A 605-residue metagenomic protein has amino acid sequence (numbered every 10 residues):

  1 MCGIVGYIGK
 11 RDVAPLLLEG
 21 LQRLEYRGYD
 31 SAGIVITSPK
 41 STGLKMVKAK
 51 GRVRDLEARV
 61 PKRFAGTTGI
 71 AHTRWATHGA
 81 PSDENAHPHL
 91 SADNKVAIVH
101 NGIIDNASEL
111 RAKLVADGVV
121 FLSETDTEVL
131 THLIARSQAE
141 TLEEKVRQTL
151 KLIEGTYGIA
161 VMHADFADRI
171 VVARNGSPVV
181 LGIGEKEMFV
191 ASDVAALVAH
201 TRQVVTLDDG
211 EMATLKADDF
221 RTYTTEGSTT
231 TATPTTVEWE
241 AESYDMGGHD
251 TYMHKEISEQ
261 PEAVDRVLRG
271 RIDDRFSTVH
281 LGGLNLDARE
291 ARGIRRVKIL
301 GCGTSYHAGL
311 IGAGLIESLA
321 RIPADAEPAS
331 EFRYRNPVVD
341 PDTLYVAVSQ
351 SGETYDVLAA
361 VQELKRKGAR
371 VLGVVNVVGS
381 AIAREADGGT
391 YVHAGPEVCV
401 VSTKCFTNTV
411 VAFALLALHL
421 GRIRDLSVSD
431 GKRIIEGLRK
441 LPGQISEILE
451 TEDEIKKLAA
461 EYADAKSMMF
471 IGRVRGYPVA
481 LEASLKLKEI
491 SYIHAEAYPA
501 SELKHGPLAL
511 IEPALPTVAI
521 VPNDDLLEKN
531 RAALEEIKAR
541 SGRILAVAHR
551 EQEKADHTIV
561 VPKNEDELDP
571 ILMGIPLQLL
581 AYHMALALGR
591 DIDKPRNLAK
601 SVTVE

Functional and structural regions predicted by a protein language model:
M1-M246, D250-T251, E259-R296, Y334 (+4 more regions): Conserved short alpha-helical segments that host acidic/polar catalytic motifs at enzyme active sites
D165-F166, S177, V204-G248, Y252-E256 (+1 more regions): A SIS-like phosphosugar-recognition module
